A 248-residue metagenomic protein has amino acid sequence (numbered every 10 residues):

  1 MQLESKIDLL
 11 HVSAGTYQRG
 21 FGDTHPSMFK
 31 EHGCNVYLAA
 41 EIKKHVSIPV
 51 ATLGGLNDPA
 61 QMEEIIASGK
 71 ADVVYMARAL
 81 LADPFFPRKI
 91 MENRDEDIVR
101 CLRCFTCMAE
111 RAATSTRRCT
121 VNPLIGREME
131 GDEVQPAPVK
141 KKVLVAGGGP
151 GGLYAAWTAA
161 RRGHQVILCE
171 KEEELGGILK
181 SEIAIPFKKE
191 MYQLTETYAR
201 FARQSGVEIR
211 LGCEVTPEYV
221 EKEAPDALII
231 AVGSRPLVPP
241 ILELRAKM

Functional and structural regions predicted by a protein language model:
M1-A146, P150, Y154-V166, E174 (+2 more regions): Flavin-dependent oxidoreductase catalytic cores
A51, I167, E208-G212: General small-molecule cofactor/ligand-binding pocket signal
F105-T106, R111, S205-M248: FAD-binding core/adjacent interface of flavoenzyme oxidoreductases
T158, K171, K180-S181: Composition- and surface-driven signal marking solvent-exposed, interaction-prone regions in large proteins
I178-P225: N-terminal Rossmann-like dinucleotide/flavin-binding domain of flavoprotein oxidoreductases that bind FAD/FMN
